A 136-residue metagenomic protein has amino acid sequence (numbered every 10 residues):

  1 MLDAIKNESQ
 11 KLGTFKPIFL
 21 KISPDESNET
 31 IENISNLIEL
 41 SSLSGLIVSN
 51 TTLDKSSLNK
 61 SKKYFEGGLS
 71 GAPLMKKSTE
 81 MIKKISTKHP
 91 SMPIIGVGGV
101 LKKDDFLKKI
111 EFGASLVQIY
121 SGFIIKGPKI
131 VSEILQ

Functional and structural regions predicted by a protein language model:
M1-Q10, S23: Metal-dependent enolase-superfamily TIM-barrel catalytic cores that perform enediolate-based chemistry
L2-K6, I31-N36, T79-K83, F106 (+2 more regions): Generic structural signal for well-ordered alpha-helices, preferentially at hydrophobic/aromatic core positions
K11-S23, I85-G96: Short beta-strand/loop segments at the ligand-binding rim of alpha/beta enzyme cores
F19-S23, T30, T51-S56: Extended mid-to-C-terminal alpha-helical interaction segments
S23, G71-L74, I95-G99, Y120-F123: Glycine- and other small-residue-rich loops at beta-strand/loop junctions that grip anionic moieties
E26-L40, S86-S91, V100-V117: Catalytic cores of alpha/beta
L37-M92, K126, I130-S132: Glycine/Thr-rich beta-alpha phosphate-binding loop at enzyme active sites
G45-L53, G99-V100, F106-E133: Glycine-rich phosphate-binding active-site loops on the catalytic face of alpha/beta enzymes
